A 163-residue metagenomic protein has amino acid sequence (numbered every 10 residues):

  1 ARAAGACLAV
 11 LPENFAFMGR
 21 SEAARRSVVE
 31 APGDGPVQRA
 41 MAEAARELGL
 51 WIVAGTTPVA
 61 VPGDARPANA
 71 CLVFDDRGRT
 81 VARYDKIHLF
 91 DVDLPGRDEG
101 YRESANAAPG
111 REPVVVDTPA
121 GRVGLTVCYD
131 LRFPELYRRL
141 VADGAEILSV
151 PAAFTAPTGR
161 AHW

Functional and structural regions predicted by a protein language model:
A1-R77, V81-D85, D91-V92, T155-W163: Cys-nucleophile CN-hydrolase/nitrilase-fold catalytic domain and related Cys-dependent amidase chemistry that acts on
E43, P62-D143, P151-W163: Active-site catalytic loop in hydrolytic enzyme cores
L48-L50, L140, A145: Residue-level detection of beta-strand scaffold positions
